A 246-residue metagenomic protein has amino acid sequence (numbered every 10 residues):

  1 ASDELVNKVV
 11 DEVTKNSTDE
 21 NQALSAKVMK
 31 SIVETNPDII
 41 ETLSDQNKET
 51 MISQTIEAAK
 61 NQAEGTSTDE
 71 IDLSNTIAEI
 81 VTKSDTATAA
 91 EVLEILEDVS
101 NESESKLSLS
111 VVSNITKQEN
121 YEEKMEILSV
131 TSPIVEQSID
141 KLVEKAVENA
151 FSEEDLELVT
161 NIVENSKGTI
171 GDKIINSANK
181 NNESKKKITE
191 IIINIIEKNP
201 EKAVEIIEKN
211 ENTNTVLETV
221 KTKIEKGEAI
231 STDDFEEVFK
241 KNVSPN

Functional and structural regions predicted by a protein language model:
A1-N246: Non-catalytic all-alpha helical scaffold/repeat segments
